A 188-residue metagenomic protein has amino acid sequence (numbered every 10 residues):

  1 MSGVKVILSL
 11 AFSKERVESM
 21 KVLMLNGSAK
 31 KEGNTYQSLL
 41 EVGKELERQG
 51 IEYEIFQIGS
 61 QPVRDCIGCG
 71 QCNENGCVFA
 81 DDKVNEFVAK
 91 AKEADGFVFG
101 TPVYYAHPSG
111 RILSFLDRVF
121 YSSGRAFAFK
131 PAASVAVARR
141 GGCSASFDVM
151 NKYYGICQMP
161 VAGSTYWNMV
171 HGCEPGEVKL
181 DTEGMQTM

Functional and structural regions predicted by a protein language model:
V4-S19: Short, Lys/Arg-enriched N-terminal segments with co-localized hydrophobic residues within the first ~10-30 amino acids
M20, R48, E86, P160-M188: Glycine-rich phosphate/pyrophosphate-binding loop and the adjoining helix
K21-Q49: N-terminal beta1-alpha1 ligand-phosphate binding loop
I51-Q61: A short beta-strand-loop structural module common to alpha/beta enzyme folds
Q61-A91: Cysteine-cluster motifs in flexible loop/terminal segments that predominantly coordinate metals
F79-Y166: Helix-loop-strand module that forms the ligand-binding subsite of alpha/beta enzymes
